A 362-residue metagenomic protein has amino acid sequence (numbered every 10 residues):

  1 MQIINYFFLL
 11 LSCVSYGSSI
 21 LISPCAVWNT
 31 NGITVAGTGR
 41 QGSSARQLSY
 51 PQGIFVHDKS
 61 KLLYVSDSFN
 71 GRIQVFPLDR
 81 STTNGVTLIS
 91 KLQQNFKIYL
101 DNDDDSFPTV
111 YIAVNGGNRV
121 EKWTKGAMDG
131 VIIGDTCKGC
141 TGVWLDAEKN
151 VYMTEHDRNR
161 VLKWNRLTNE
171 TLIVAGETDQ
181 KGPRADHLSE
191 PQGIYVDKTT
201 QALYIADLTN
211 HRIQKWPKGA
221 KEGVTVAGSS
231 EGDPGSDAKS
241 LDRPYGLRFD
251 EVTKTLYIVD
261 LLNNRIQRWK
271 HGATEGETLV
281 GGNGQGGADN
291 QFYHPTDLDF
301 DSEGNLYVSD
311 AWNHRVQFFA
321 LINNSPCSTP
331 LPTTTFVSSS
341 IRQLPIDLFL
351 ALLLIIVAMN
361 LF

Functional and structural regions predicted by a protein language model:
Q2-G17, D347-M359: Cleavable N-terminal signal peptides of Sec/SRP-targeted secreted and luminal proteins
I20-Y50, R80-F96, Y111, G126-T141 (+4 more regions): Gly/Pro-rich loop segments of beta-rich domains
G39-S68: Beta-strand-rich domains and repeat architectures in extracellular enzymes and scaffolds, especially beta-propellers
V56-S60, L100-F107, L145-E148, V196-T200 (+2 more regions): Residue-level detector of Asp-centered blade-edge/turn motifs that repeat once per structural unit in beta-propeller
K59, S68, D103, N115 (+9 more regions): Short loop/turn segments immediately following the C-termini of beta-strands
L62-Y64, T109-I112, N150-M153, A202-Y204 (+2 more regions): Conserved beta-propeller blade signature
Y293-P332: Blade-level signature of beta-propeller repeat domains, shared across WD40, Kelch, NHL, RCC1 and BNR/Asp-box propellers
P326-F349: C-terminal GPI-anchoring signal of eukaryotic secretory precursors
